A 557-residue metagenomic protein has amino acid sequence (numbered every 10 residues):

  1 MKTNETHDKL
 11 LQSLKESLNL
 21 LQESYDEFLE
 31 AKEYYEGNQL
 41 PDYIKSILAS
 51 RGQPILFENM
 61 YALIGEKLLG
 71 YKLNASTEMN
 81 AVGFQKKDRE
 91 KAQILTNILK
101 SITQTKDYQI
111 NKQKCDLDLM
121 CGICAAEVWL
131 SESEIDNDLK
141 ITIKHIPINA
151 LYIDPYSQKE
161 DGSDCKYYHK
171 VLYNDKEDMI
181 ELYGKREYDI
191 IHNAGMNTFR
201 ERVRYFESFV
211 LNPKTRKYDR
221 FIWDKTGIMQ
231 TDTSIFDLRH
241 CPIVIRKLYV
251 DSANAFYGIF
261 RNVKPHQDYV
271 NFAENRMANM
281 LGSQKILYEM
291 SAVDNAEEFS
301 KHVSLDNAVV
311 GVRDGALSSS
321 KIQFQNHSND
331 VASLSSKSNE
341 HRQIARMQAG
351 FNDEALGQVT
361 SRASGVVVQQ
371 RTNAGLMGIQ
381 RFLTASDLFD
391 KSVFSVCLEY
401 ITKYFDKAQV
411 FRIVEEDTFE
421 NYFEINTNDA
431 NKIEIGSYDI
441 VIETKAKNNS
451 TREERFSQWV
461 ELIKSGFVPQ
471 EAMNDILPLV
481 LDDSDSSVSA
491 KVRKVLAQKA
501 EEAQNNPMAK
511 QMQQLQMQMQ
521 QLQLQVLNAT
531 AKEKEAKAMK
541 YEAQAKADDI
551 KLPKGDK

Functional and structural regions predicted by a protein language model:
M1-E36, A126, Q158-K159, V270-K557: C-terminal anchoring/interaction modules
M1-G227, S333-N339: Extended, helix-rich architectural segments
I47-K91, K225-L238, F299-D306, A349-F351 (+2 more regions): Short, amphipathic alpha-helical segments
Q85-A92, T105-Y108, F256-Q267, S335 (+3 more regions): Generic detection of long, well-ordered alpha-helical segments
K100-S101, G258, N373: Aromatic/His-enriched, Gly/Pro-containing loop or helix-boundary segments that lie immediately adjacent to catalytic
M120, H145, R202, K214-T215 (+3 more regions): A short, structural micro-pattern
T142-H145, Y167, N262, R452-E461: Short intrinsically disordered coil segments
R216-D306: Catalytic nucleotidyl-transfer cores of nucleotide-processing enzymes
